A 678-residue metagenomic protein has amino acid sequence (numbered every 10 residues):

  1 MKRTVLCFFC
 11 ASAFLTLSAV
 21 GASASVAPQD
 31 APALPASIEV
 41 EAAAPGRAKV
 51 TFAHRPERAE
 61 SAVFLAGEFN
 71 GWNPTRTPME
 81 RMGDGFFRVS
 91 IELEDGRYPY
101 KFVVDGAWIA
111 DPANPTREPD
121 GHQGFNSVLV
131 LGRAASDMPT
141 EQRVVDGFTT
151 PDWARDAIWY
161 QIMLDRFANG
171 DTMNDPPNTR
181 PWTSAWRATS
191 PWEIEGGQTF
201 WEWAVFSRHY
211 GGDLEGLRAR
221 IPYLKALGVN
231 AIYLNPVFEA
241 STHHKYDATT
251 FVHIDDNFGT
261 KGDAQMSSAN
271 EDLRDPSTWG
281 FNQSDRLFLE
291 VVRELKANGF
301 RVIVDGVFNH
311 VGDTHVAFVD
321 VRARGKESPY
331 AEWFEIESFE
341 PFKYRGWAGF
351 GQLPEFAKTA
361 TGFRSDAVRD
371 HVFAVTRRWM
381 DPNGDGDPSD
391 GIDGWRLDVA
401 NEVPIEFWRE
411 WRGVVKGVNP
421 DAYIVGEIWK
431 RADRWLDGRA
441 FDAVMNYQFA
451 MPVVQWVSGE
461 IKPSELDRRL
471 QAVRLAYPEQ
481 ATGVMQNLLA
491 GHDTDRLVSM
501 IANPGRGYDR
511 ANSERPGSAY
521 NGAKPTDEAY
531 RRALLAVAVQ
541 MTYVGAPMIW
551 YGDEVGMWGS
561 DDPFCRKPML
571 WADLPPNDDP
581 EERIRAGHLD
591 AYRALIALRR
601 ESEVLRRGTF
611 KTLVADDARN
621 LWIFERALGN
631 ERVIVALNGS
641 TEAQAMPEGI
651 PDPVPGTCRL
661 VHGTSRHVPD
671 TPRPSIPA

Functional and structural regions predicted by a protein language model:
C7-A19: Bacterial N-terminal signal peptides
L34, V291-F300, N309-H310, F318-G325 (+8 more regions): Active-site-proximal helices and loops of the catalytic beta/alpha 8
E41-R97, V103-G132: Aromatic-rich carbohydrate-binding modules that target alpha-glucans
G85, E94-Y98, G608-T609, V654-G656: A glycine-anchored, Pro-Gly-centered beta-turn/N-cap motif
A154, G170-A204, H209, K430 (+3 more regions): Loop/helix patches that line or flank the sugar-binding groove of alpha-linked glycan CAZymes
A154-A157, L164-S389, W411, G417 (+1 more regions): Substrate-binding/active-site clefts of carbohydrate-active enzymes
I162, L224, L234, F251 (+10 more regions): Conserved, mostly hydrophobic/aromatic
S640-A678: C-terminal beta-sandwich/jelly-roll accessory domains of carbohydrate-active enzymes
